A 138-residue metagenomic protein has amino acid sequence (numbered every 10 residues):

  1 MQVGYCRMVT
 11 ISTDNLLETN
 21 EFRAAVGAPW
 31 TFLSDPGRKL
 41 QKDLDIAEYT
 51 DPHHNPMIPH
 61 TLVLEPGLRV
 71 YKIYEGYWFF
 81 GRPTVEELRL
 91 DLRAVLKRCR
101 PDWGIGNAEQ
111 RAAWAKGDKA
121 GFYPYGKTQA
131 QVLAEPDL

Functional and structural regions predicted by a protein language model:
M1-L138: Chalcogenol-based redox active-site neighborhoods
